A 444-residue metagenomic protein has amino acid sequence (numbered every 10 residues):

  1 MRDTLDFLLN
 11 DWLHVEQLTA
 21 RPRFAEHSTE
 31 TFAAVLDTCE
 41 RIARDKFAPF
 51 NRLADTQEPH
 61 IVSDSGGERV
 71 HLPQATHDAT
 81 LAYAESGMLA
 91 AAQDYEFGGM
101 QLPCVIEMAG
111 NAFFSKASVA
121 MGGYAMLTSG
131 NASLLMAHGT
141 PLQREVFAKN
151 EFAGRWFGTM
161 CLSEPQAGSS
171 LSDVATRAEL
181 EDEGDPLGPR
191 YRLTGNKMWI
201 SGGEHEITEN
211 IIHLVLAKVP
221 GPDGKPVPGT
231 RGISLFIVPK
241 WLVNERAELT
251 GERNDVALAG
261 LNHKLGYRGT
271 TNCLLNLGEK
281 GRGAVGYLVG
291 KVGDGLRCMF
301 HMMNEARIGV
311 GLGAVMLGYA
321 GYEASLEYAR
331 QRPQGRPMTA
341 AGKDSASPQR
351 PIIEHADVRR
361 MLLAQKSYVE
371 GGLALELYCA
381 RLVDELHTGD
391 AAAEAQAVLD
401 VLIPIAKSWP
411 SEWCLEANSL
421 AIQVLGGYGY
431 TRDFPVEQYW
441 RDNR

Functional and structural regions predicted by a protein language model:
M1-G123, V146, D384: Amphipathic, small/basic residue-rich leader segments at the start of a protein or domain
T4, P186, R192, Y267 (+2 more regions): Alpha-helix capping/hinge segments and adjacent helical runs
L13-E40, L134-T140, G342-D344, P351 (+4 more regions): N-terminal leader/propeptide and maturation segments of large enzyme subunits in energy/redox metabolism and hydrolases
T19-A20, G286-M302, Q331-A356, L382-V398 (+1 more regions): Conserved catalytic-core motifs characterized by acidic clusters
D55-P59, Y124-T128, G139-E181, P186-P189 (+4 more regions): Internal maturation/activation junctions in enzymes
P189-L249, R253: A short core secondary-structure module
W199, V243-A259, K264, T271-A306 (+1 more regions): A glycine-rich, basic-preceded beta-loop-alpha segment at the flavin cofactor/substrate interface of flavin-utilizing
N304-L386: Extended amphipathic alpha-helical segments enriched in small hydrophobics
